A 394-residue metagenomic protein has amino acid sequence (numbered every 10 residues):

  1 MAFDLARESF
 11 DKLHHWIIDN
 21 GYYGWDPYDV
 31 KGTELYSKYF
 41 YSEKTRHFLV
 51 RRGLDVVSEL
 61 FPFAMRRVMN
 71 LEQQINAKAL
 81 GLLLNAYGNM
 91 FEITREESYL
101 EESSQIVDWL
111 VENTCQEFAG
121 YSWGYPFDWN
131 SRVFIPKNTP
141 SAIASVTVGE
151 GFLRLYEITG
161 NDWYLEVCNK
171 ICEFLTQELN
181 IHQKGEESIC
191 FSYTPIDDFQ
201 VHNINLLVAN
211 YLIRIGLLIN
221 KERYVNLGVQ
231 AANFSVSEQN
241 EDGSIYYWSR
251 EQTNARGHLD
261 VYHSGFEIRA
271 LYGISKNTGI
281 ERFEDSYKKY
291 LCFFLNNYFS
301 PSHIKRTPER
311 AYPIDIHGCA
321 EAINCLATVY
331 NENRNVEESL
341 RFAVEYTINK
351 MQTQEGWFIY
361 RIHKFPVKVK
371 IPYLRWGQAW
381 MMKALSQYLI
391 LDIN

Functional and structural regions predicted by a protein language model:
M1-N394: Glycan-recognition and catalytic cores of secretory/periplasmic carbohydrate-active enzymes
